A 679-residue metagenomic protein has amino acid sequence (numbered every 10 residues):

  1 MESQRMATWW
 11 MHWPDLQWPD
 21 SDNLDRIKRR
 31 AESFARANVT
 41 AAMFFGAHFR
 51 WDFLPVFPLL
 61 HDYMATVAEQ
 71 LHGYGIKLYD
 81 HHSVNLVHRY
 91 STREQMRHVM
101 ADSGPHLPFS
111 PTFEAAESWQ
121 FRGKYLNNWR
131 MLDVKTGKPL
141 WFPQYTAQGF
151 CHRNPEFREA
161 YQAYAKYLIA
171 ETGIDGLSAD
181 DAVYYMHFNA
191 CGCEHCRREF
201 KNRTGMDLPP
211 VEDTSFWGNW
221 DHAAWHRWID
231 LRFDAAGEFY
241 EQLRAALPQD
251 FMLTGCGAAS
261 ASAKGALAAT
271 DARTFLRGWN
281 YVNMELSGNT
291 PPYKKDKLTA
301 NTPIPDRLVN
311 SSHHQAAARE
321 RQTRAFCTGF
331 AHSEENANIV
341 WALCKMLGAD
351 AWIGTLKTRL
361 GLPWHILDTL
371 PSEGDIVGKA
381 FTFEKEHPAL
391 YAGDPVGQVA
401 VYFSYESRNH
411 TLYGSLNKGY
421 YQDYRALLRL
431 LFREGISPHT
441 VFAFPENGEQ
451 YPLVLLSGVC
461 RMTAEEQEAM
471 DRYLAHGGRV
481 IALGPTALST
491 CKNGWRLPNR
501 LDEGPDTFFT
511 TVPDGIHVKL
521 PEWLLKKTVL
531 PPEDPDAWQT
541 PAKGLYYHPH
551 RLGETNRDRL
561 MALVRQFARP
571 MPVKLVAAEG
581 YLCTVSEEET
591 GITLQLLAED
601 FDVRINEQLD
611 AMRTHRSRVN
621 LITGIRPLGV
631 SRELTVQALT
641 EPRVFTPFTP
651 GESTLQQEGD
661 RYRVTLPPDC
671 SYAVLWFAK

Functional and structural regions predicted by a protein language model:
M1-A47, A65, E69, I76-K77: N-terminal structural segment of carbohydrate-active enzymes
W18-A35, F157-L168, K264-F275, N336-W341: Short, acidic/polar
W18-S21, D80-T172, V211-I229, F233: Active-site-adjacent "subsite" loops/lids of carbohydrate-active enzymes
L24-R50, E171-I174, Y281-V282, V340-L343 (+3 more regions): Catalytic domains of carbohydrate-active enzymes, especially glycoside hydrolases
R30-A31, F45-V99, F239: Aromatic-lined substrate-binding rim segments of carbohydrate-active enzymes
R30-N38, A65-G73, A272-R277, H314-E320 (+1 more regions): Acidic (Asp/Glu)-rich catalytic clusters
E156-L267: Active-site neighborhood of glycoside hydrolase catalytic domains
D230-F233, G237-A245, Q249-A259, L276-K679: Carbohydrate-binding surfaces of carbohydrate-active enzymes
